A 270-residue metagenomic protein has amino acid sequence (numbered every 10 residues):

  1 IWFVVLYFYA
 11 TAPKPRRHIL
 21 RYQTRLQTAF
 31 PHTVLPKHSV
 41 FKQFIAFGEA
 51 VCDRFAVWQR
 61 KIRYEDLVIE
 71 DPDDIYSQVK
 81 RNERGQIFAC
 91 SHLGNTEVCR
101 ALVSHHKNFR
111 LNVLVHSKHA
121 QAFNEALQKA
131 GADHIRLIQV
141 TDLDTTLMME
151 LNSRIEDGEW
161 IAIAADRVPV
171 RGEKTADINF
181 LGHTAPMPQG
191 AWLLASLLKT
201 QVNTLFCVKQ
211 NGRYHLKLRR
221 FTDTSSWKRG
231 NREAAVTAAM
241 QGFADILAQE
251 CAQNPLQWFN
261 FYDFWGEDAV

Functional and structural regions predicted by a protein language model:
I1-C90, A126-L127, I135, Q210: Membrane-anchoring hydrophobic helices of lipid-metabolizing enzymes
P15-H18, Q121, T184-P188: Active-site metal-coordination segments of metallo-dependent hydrolases
K37, K80-R81, H105-H106, K129 (+2 more regions): Non-catalytic C-terminal accessory region of glycerolipid acyltransferases and related lyso-lipid remodeling enzymes
V51-R54, H92-G94, Q241, I246: Juxtamembrane/interfacial segments around transmembrane helices
I62-V68, R136-L143, F180-G182, V236: Short, flexible loop segments at the rims of nucleotide/cofactor-binding pockets, characterized by
V68-P72, L93, A120, T141-T145 (+2 more regions): A conditional alpha-helix N-cap/helix-loop micro-motif detector
E70-P72, L114-H116, V140, R219-F221 (+1 more regions): Conserved beta-strand termini and adjacent loop/short-helix elements that scaffold enzyme active sites in alpha/beta
E83-D142, D157, R171-A176: Catalytic core of membrane glycerolipid acyltransferases/transacylases, capturing the structured, soluble-facing
